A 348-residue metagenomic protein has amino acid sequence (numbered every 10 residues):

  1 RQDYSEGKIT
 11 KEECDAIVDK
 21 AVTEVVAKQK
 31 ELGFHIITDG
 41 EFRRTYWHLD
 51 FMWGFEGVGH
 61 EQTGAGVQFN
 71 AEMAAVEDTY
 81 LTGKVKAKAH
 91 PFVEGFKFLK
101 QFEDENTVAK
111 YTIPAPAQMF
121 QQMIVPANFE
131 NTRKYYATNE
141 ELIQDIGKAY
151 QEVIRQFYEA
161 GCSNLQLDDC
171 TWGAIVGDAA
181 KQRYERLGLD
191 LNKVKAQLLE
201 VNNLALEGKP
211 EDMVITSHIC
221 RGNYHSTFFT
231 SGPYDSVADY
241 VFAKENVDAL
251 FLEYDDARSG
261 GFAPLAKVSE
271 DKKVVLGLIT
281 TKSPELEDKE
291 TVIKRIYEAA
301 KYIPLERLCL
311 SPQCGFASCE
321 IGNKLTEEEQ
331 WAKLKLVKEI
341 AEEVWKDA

Functional and structural regions predicted by a protein language model:
R1-A348: Domain-level signal for soluble alpha/beta catalytic cores
